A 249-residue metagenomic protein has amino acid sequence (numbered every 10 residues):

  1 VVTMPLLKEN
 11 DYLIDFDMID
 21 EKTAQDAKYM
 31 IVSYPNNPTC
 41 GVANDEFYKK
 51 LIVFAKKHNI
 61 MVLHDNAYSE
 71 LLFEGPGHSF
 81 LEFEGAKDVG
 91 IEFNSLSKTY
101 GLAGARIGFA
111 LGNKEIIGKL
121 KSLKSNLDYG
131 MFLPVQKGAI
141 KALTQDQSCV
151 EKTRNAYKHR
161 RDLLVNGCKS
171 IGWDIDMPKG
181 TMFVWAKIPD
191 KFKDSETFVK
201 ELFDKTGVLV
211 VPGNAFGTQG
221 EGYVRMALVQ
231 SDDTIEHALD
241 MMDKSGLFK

Functional and structural regions predicted by a protein language model:
V1-K249: PLP-dependent class I/II
